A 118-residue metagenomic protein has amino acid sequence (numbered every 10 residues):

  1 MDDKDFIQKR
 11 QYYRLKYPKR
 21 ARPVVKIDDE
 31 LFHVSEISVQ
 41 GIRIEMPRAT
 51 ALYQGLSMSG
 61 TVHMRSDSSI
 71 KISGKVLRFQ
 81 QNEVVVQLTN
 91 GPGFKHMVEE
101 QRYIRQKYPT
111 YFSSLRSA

Functional and structural regions predicted by a protein language model:
M1-V39, P47, R102-A118: N-terminal helix initiation/capping motif
R20-V25, G55-S69: Short conserved beta-strand and strand-loop elements enriched in small hydrophobics with frequent Asp/Gly
D28-L31, S66-I70, N82: Short acidic/polar mixed-charge low-complexity motifs
F32-V34, K71-L77: Short beta-strand-centered aromatic/proline hotspots
I37, R78-Q81: Generic beta-strand structural signal
R43-M46, Q80-G91: Short, solvent-exposed secondary-structure boundary/capping segments
A51-G55, F94-H96: Short, conserved charged micro-motifs
G93-Y103: A short macromolecule-binding patch
